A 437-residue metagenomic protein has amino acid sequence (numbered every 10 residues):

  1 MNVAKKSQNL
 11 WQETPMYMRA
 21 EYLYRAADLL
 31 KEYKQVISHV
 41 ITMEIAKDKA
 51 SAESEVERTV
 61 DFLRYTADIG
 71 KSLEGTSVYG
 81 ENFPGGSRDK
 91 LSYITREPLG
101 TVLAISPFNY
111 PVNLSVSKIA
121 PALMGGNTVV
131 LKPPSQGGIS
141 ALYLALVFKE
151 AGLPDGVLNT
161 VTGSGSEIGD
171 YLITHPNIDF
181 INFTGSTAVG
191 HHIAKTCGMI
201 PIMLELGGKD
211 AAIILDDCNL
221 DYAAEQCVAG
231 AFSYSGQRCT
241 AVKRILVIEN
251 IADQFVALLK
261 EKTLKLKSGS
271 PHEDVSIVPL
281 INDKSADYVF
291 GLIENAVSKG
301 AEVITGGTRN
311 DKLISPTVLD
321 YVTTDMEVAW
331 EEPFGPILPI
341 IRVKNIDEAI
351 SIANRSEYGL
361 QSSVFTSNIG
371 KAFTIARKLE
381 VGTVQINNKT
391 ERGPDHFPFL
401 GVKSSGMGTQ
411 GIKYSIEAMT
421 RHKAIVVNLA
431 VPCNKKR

Functional and structural regions predicted by a protein language model:
A4, R19, I41, L63 (+9 more regions): Residue-level signal for inorganic ion chemistry
K5-Q8, Q12, A27-K34, S38 (+17 more regions): Structural signal for hydrophobic packing residues in well-ordered secondary-structure cores of soluble enzyme domains
K6-E13, L103-A104, A212-L215, R244-E249 (+4 more regions): Short, well-ordered beta-strand elements within core beta-sheets of diverse protein domains
Q12, Y17, E21-S115, L153 (+2 more regions): N-terminal Rossmann NAD(P)-binding subdomain characteristic of aldehyde/semialdehyde dehydrogenases
G75-Y222, V343: Rossmann-like NAD(P) dinucleotide-binding subdomain of oxidoreductase/dehydrogenase enzymes
T128-V130, V303, T383: A short hydrophobic/small-residue beta-strand
I178, I213, K267, I293 (+2 more regions): Conserved C-terminal structural/oligomerization subdomain of aldehyde/semialdehyde dehydrogenase
A188-T323, I386, C433-K435: ALDH superfamily catalytic-core signature
